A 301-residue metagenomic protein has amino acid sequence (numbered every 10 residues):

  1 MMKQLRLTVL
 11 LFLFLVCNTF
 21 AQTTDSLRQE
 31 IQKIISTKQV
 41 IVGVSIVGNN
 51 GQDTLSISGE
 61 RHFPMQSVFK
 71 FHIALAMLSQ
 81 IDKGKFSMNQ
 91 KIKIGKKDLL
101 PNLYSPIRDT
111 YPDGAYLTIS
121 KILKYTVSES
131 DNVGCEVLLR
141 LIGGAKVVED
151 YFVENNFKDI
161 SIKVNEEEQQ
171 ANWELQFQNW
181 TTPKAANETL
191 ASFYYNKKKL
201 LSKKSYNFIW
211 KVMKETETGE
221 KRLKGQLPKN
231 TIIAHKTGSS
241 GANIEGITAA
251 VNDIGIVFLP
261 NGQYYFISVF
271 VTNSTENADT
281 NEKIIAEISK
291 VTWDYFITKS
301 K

Functional and structural regions predicted by a protein language model:
M1-S26: Bacterial Sec-dependent N-terminal signal peptides
T19-P64, G241: Beta-lactamase-like hydrolase cores
T23-Q32, R140-L141, A145-K146, S192-K221 (+2 more regions): Structured C-terminal helix/loop/strand segments within mature extracytoplasmic catalytic/sensor domains
G43-V47, S56, H72, K93 (+2 more regions): Soluble periplasmic/extracytoplasmic beta-strand elements of cell-envelope proteins
P64-I92, T126, I267: Active-site SXXK
M88-I107, I142-G143, N207-K211: Acidic helix-start/capping segments at beta-turn-to-alpha-helix junctions
L99-E136, N179: Conserved catalytic neighborhood of penicillin-recognizing serine enzymes
E136-L200: Mid-domain, small-residue-enriched loop/turn segments at the edges of structured enzyme/sensor domains
